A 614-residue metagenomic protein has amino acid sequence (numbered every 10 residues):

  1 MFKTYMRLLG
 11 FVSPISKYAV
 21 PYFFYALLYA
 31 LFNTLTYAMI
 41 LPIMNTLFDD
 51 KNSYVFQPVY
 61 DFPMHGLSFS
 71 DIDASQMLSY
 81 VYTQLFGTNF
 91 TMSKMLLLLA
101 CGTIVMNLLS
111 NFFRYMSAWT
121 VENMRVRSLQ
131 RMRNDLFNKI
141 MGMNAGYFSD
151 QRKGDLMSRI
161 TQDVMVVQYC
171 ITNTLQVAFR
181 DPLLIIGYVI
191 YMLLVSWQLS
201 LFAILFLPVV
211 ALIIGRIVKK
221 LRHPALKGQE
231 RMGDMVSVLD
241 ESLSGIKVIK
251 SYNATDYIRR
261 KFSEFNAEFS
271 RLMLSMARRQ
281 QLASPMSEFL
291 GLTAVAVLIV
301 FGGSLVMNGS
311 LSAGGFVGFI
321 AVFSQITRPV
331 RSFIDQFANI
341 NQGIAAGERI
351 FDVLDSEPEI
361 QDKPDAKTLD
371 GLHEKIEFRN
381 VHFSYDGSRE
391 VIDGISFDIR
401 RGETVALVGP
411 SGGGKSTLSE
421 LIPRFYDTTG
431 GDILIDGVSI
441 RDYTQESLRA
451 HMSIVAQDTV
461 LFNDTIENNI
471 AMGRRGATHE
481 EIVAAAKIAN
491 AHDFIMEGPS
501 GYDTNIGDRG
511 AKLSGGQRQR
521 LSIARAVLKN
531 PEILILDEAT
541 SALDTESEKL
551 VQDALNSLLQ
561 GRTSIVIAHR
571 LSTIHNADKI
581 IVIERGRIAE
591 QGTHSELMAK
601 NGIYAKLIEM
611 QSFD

Functional and structural regions predicted by a protein language model:
M1-A38, N45-C101, L109, F113-V121 (+10 more regions): Membrane-integrated ABC transporters
S13-P14, A145-G146, Q162-I171, L175 (+8 more regions): An intracellular "coupling" helix at the cytosolic face of ABC transporter transmembrane type-1 domains
K17-N45, L99, T103, A118-E122 (+6 more regions): Alpha-helical segments in transporter systems
Y18-L28, Q176-K227, V300-L311, R328: Transmembrane helices of ABC transporter permease
F48-K51, V126, N134-S158, Q162-V164 (+6 more regions): Short intracellular "coupling" helices and adjacent cytoplasmic loop segments at the cytosolic face of multi-pass
T103-S110, R114, L207-G215, Q280-A294 (+2 more regions): Hydrophobic alpha-helical segments in the permease module
A254, R278, Q325-V353: Cytosolic ends of transmembrane helices, especially the final helix of ABC transmembrane type-1 domains
D355, D362, L369-D614: ABC-type nucleotide-binding domain
